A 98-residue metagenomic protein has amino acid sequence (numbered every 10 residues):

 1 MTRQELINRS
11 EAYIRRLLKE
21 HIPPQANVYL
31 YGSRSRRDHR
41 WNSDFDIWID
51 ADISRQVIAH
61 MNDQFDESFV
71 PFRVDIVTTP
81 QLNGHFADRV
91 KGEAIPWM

Functional and structural regions predicted by a protein language model:
M1-Y29, S35-W41, D50-M98: Catalytic core of pol beta-like nucleotidyltransferases
D46-W48: Short, well-ordered beta-strand segments
